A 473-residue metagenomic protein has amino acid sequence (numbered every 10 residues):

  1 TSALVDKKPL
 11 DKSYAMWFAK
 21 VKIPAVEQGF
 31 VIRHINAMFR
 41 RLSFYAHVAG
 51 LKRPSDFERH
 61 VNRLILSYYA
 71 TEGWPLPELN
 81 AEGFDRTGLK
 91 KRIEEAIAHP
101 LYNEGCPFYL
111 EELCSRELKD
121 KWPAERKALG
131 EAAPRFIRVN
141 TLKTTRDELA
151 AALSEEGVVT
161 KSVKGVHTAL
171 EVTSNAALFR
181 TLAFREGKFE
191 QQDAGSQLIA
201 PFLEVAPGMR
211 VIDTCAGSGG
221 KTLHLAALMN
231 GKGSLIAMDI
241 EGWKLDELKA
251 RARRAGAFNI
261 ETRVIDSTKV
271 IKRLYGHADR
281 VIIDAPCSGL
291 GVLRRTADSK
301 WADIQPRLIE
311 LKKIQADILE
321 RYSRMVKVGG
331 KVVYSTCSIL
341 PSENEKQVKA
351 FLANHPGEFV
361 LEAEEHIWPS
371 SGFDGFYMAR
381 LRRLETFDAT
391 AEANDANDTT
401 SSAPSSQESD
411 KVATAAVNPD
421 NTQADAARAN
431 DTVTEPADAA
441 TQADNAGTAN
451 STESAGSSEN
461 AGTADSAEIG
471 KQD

Functional and structural regions predicted by a protein language model:
T1-D473: S-adenosylmethionine
